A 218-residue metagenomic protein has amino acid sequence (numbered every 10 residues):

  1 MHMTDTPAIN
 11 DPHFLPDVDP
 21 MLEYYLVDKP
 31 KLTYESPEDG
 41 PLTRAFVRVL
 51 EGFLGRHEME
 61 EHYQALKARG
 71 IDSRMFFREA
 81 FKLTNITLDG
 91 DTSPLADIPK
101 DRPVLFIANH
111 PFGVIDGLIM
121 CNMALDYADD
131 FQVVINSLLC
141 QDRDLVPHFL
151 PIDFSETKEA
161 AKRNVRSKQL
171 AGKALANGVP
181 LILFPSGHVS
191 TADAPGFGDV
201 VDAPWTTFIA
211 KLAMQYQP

Functional and structural regions predicted by a protein language model:
H2-V104, G117-I119, D126-D130: Membrane-anchoring hydrophobic helices of lipid-metabolizing enzymes
L83-P218: Soluble catalytic domains of membrane acyltransferases
